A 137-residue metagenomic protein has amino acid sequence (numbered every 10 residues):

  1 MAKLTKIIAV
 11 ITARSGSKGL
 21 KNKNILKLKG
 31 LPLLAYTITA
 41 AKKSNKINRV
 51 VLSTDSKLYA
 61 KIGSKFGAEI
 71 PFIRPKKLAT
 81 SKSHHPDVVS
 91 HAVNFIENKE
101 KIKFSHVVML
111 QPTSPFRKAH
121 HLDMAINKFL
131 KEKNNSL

Functional and structural regions predicted by a protein language model:
M1-K21: N-terminal nucleotide-binding beta1-loop-alpha1 segment
A9, V50-L52, S136: Hydrophobic/aromatic residues located in beta-strands of well-ordered beta-sheets within soluble catalytic
L20-K43: Short, well-formed alpha-helical segments that are part of the catalytic scaffolds of diverse glycosyltransferases
T37-K103: Conserved N-terminal catalytic core of the sugar/cofactor nucleotidyltransferase
H85-D87, A92, I96, K118-L137: Conserved donor-nucleotide/metal-binding helix-loop-beta segment in metal-dependent transferases, i.e., the alpha-helix
V107: Short aromatic/hydrophobic "clamp" motif used to bind/position activated sugar donors
L110: Catalytic metal- and UDP-sugar-binding loop of GT-A-like glycosyltransferases, i.e., residues flanking the conserved
